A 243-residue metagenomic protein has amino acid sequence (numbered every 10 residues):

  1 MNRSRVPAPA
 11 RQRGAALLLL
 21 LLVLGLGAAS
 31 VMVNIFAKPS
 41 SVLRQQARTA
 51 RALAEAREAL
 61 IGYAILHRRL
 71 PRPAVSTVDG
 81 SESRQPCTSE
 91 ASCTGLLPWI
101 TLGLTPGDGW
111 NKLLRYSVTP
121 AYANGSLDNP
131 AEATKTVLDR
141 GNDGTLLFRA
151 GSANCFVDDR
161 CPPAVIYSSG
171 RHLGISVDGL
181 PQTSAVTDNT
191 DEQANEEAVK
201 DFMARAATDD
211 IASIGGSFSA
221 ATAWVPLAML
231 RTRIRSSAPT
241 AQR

Functional and structural regions predicted by a protein language model:
N2-R5: N-terminal Lys/Arg-rich, disordered targeting/topogenic segments
A8-A37: N-terminal single-pass transmembrane signal-anchor helix
S30-R243: N-terminal pilin/flagellin-like segments and related low-complexity appendage regions
